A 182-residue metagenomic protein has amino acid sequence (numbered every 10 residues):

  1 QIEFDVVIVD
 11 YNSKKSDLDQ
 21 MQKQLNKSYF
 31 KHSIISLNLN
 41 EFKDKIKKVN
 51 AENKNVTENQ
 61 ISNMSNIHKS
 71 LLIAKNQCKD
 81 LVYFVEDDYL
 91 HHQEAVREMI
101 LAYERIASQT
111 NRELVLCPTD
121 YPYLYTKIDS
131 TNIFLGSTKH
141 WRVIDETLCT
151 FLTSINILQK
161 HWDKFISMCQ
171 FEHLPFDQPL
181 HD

Functional and structural regions predicted by a protein language model:
Q1, D17, N59-I67, H91-A95 (+2 more regions): Phosphate/oxyanion-binding active-site loops and adjacent basic polyanion-contact surfaces
I2-E3, Y29-K31, C78, S108-L114: Short helix-terminating capping/connector loops at secondary-structure junctions
F4-I8: Hydrophobic targeting segments
D10-N12, D88: Residue-level signal for short, function-critical loop segments
N12-K79: Active-site-proximal specificity loops/subdomain of glycosyltransferases
L81, L90-F165: Conserved catalytic core of nucleotide-sugar-dependent glycosyltransferases
I157-H161, C169-D182: A short, conserved alpha-helix in the catalytic core of glycosyltransferases
